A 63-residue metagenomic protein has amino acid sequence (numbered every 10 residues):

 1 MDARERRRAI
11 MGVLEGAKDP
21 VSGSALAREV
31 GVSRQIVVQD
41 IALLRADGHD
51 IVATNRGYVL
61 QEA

Functional and structural regions predicted by a protein language model:
M1-E29: Extreme N-terminal segment that seeds HTH/winged-HTH DNA-binding domains in transcriptional regulators
Q35: Key DNA-contact positions within bacterial/archaeal DNA-binding proteins
A42-A63: HTH-adjacent hinge/linker in prokaryotic transcriptional regulators
